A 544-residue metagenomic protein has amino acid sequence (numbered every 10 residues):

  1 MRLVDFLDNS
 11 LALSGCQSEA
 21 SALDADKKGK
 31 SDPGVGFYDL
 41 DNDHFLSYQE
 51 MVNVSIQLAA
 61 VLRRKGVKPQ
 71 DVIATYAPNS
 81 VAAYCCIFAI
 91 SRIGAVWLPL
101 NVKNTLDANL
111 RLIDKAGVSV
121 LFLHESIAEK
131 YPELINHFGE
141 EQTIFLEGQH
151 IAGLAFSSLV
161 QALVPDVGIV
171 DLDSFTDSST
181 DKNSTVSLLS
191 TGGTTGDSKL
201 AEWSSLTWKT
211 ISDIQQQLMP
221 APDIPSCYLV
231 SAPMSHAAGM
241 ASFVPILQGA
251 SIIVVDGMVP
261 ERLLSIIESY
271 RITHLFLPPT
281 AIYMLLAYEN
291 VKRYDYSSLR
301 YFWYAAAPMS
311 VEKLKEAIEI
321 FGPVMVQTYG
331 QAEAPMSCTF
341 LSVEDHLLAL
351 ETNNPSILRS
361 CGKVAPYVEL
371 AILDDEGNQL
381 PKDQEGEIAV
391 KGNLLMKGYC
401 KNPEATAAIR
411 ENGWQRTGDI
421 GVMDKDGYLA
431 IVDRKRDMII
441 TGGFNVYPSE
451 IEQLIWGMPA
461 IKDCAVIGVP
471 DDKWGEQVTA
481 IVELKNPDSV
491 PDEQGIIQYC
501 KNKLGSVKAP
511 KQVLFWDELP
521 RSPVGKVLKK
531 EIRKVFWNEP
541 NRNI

Functional and structural regions predicted by a protein language model:
D5-S47: AMP-dependent adenylate-forming
H44, A59-N104, N445, E483-L484: Conserved AMP-binding/adenylate-forming
F45-Q49, V186-T210: Conserved AMP-binding A3 loop
N104, L121, I267, L275 (+6 more regions): AMP-binding/adenylate-forming catalytic core of the ANL superfamily
Q161-S190, D197, P220-C227, P366: Conserved pre-ATP/AMP-binding loop-to-beta segment of ANL
K209-C227, S235-H274, Y288: Conserved AMP-binding/adenylation subdomain of ANL enzymes
L247, T273-F276, L286-P355, E369: Gly/Ser/Thr-rich phosphate-binding loop
K363-Y367, E376-A408, V446: Conserved ATP/PPi-binding loop(s) of AMP-dependent carboxylate-activating enzymes
